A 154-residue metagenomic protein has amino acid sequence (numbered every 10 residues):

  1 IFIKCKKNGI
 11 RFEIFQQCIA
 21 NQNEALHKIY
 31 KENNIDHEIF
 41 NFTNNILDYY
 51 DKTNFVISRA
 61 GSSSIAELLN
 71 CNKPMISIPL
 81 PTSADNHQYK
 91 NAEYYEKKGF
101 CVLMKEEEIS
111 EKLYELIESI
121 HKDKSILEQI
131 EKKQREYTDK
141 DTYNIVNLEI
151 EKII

Functional and structural regions predicted by a protein language model:
I1-F55, Y89-A92, M104-L113: Donor-nucleotide binding loops and adjacent catalytic segments primarily of GT-B fold Leloir glycosyltransferases
I19, G61, P79: Short glycine-/small-residue-rich Rossmann-like dinucleotide-binding loops
D51-T53, E67-I78: Conserved donor-binding/catalytic loop of nucleotide-activated donor transferases
S58, P74-D85: Short hydrophobic beta-strand element within catalytic cores of glycosyltransferases and related nucleotide-activated
N72, Y89-C101, L116, K133: Acidic, glycine-centered active-site loop in nucleotide-sugar glycosyltransferases
K98-G99, L103-S125: C-terminal "capping" alpha-helix adjacent to the active site of nucleotide-linked donor transferases in cell-envelope
I126-K140: A short, well-ordered alpha-helix in the C-terminal region of glycosyltransferases
D139-I154: C-terminal alpha-helical cap of glycosyltransferases
